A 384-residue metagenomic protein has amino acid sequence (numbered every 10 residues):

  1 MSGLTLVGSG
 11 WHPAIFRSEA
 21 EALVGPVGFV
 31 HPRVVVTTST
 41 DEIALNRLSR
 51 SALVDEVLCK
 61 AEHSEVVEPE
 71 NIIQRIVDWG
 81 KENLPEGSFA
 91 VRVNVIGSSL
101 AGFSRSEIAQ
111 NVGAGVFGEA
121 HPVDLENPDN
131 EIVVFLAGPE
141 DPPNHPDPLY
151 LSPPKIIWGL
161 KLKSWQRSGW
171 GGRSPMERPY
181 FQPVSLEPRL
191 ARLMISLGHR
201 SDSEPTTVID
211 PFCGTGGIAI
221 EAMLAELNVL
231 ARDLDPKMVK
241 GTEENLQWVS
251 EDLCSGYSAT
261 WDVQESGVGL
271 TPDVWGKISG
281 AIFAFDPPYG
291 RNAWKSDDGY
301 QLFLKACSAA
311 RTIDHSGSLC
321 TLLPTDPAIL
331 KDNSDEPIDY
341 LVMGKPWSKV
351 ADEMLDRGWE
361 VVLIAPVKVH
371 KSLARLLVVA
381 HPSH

Functional and structural regions predicted by a protein language model:
M1-L53, G97-F103, E107, P128-H384: Class I S-adenosyl-L-methionine-dependent methyltransferase catalytic core
V24-P26, D78-W79, A120: Short secondary-structure capping/turn segments at boundaries of alpha-helices and beta-strands
T38-N83: Conserved AdoMet
W79-L84, V123-L125, P148-Y150: Short, charge-rich binding segments
P85-S88, P205: Phosphate-coordination loops involved in phosphoryl transfer and adenosine-cofactor binding
S88-A90, V116-P128: Short secondary-structure capping/junction motifs at helix and strand boundaries
G102-A120: A gly/proline- and charged-residue-enriched helix-loop-helix capping module
